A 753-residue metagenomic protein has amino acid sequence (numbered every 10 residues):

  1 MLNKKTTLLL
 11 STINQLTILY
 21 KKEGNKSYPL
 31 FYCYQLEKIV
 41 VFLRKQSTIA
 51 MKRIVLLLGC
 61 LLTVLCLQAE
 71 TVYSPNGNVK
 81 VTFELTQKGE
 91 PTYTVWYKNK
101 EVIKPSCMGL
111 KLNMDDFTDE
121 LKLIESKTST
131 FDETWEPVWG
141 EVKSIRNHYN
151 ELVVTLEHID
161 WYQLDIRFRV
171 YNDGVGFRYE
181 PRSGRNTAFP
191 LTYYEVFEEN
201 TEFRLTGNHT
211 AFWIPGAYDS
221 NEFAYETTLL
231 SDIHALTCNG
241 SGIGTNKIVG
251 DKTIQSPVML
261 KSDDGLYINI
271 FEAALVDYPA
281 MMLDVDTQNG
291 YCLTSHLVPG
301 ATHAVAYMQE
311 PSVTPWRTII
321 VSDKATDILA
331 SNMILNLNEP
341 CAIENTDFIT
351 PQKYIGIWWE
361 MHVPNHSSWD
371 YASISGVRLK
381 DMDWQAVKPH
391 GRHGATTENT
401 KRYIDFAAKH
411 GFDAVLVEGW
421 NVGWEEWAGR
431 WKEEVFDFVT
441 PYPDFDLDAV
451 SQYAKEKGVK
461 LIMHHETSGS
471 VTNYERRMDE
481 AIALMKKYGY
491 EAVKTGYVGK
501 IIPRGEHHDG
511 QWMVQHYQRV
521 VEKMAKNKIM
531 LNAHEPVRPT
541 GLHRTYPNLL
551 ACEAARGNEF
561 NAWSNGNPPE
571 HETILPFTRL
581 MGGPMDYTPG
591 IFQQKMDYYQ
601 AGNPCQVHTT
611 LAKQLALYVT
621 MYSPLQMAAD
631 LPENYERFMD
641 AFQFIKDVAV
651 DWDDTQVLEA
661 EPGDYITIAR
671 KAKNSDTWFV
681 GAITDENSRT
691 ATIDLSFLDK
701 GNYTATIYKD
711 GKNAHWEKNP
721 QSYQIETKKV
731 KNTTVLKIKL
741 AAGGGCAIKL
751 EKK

Functional and structural regions predicted by a protein language model:
M1, T7-Y20, S27-T71: Bacterial Sec-dependent N-terminal signal peptides
T71-E344: N-terminal accessory beta-strand-rich subdomains and adjacent acidic, glycine-rich linkers that precede catalytic cores
V154, D630-F679, N713-N719: Glycan-recognition and catalytic regions of carbohydrate-active enzymes
Q309-R402, H410, A414: An acidic-aromatic substrate-binding cleft motif
N399-W420, K487-E491: Catalytic domains of carbohydrate-active enzymes, especially glycoside hydrolases
E418-Q606, T610: Aromatic- and carboxylate-enriched substrate-binding clefts and catalytic-loop regions of carbohydrate-active enzymes
P662-Y703, A747-K749: Carbohydrate-binding surface patches
T727-K753: C-terminal beta-strand-rich structural cap/linker in extracellular carbohydrate-active enzymes
